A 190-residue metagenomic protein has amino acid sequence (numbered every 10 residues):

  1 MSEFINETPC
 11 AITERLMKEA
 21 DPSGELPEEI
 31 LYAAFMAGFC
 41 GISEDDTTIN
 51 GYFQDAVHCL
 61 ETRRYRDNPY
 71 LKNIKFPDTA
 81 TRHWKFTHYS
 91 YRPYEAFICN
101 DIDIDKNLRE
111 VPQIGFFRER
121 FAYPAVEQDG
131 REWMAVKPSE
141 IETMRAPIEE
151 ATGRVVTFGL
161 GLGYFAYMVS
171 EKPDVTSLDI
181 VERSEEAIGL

Functional and structural regions predicted by a protein language model:
M1-E119: N-terminal auxiliary segments of SAM/dcSAM-dependent transferases
F116, G130-T143: Conserved SAM-binding loop and adjacent beta-strand
A122-Q128: Short polybasic amphipathic segments
E150-L162: Conserved class I S-adenosyl-L-methionine
L162-D174: Conserved SAM-binding loop of SAM-dependent methyltransferases across substrates and taxa, primarily the Class I
V175-V181: Short beta-strand element of Class I
S184: Conserved SAM/SAH-binding beta-strand->alpha-helix loop
I188-G189: Short alpha-helix immediately C-terminal to the canonical SAM-binding loop
